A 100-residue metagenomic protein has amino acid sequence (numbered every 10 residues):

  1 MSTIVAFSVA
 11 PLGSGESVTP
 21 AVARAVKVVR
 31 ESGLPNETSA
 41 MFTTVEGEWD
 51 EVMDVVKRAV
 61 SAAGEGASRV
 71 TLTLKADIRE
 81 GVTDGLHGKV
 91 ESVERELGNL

Functional and structural regions predicted by a protein language model:
M1-L100: Charge-rich, low-complexity N-terminal segments
